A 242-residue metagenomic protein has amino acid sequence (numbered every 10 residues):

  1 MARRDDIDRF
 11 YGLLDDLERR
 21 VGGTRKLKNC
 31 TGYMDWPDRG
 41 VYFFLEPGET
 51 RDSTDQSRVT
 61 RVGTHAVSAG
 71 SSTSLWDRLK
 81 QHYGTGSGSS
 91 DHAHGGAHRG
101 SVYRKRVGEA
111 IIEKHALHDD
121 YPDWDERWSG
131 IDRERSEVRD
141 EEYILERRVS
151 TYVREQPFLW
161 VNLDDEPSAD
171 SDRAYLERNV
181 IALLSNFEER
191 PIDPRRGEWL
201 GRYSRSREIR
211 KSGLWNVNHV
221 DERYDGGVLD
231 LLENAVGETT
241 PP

Functional and structural regions predicted by a protein language model:
M1-R148, Y152-P242: GIY-YIG nuclease catalytic motif and its immediate N-terminal context
